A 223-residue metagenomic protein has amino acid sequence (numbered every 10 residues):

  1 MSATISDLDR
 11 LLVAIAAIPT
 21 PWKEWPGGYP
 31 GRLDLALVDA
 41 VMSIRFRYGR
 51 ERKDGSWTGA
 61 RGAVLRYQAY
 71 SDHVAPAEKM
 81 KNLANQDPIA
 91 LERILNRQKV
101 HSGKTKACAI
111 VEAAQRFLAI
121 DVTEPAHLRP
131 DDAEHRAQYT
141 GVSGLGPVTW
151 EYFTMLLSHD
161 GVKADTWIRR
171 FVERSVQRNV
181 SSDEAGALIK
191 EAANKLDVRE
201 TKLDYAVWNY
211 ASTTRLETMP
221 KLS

Functional and structural regions predicted by a protein language model:
M1-G31, L35, T105-Q115, P125-S223: C-terminal accessory module of base-excision DNA glycosylases/AP lyases that mediates lesion recognition and DNA
M1-V100: Structure-specific DNA junction-binding interface
M42-R50, D72, L118, G161 (+2 more regions): Short alpha-helix boundary/capping elements
Y67-V142: Alpha-helical ds-nucleic-acid-binding substructure associated with the helix-hairpin-helix region of base-excision DNA
